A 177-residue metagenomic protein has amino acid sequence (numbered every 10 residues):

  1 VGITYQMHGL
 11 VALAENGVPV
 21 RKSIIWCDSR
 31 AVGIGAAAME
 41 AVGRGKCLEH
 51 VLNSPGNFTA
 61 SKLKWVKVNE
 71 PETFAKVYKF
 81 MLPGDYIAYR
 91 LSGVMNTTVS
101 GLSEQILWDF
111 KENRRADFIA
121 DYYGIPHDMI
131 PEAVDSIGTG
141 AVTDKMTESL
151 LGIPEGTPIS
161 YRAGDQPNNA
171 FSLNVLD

Functional and structural regions predicted by a protein language model:
G2-L63: Active-site phosphate-binding/coordination module
K46-G164: Gly/Ser/Thr-rich active-site cleft segment
N168-A170: Thiamine diphosphate
S172-D177: Alpha-helix C-terminal capping segments
